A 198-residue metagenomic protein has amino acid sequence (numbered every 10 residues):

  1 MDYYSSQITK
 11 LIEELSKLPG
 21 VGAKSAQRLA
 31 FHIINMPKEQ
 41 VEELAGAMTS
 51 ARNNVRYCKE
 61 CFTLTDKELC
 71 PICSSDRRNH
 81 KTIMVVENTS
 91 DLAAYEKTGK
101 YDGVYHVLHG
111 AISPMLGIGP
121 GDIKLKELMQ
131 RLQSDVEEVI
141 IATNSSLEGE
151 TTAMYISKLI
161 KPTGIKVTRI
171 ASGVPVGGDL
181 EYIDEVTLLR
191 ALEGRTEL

Functional and structural regions predicted by a protein language model:
D2-I8, K17, Q27-L92: Cys/His-rich Zn2+-binding cysteine-cluster or related metal-binding knuckle/ribbon modules and their
T9-E13, Q27-F31, E42, G46 (+7 more regions): Solvent-exposed alpha-helical segments within well-ordered globular domains of core cellular machineries
E14, L18, M36, A51-N54 (+9 more regions): Conserved, well-folded catalytic cores of nucleic-acid-processing and energy-transducing macromolecular machines
P19, K38, A51, T63 (+3 more regions): Conserved phosphate/pyrophosphate-binding and hydrolysis machinery centered on Walker-type P-loop NTPases, extending
A26, S75-T143: Extended interfacial segments that mediate partner engagement and assembly in macromolecular machines
R28, E43, R56, E68 (+6 more regions): Residue-level signal for pocket-adjacent positions within structured domains
D102, M129-L198: Long C-terminal interaction/binding lobes of large macromolecular proteins
